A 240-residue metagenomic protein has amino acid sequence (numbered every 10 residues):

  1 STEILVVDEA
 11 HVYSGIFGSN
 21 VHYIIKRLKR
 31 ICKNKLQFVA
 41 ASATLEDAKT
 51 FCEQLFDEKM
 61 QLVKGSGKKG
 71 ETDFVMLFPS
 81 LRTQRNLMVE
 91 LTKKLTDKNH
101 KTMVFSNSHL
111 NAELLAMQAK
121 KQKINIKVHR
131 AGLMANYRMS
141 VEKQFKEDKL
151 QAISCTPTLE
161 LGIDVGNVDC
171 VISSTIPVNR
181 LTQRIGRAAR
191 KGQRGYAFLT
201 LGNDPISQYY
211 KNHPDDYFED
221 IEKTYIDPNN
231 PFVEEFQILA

Functional and structural regions predicted by a protein language model:
T2, E9-Y13, L159, V168 (+2 more regions): Conserved Walker B
E3-I4, E9-S66: Post-DEXD/H (motif II) to motif III coupling segment of the RecA-like Helicase ATP-binding lobe
A41, L45-A112, N203-D204, T224-N229 (+1 more regions): Conserved interdomain linker/interface between the two RecA-like ATPase lobes of SF2 helicase motors
K59-G65, Q122-A135: Conserved RecA-like helicase motor-core motifs
L110-V128: Conserved helicase motor "Helicase C" RecA-like lobe of SF1/SF2 P-loop NTPases
L133-T156: Conserved helicase ATPase core of P-loop NTP-dependent helicases/translocases
S154, L159-T175, Y196-F198: A short beta-strand element within the Helicase C-terminal
Q183-D227: Conserved segment of the helicase C-terminal RecA-like domain
